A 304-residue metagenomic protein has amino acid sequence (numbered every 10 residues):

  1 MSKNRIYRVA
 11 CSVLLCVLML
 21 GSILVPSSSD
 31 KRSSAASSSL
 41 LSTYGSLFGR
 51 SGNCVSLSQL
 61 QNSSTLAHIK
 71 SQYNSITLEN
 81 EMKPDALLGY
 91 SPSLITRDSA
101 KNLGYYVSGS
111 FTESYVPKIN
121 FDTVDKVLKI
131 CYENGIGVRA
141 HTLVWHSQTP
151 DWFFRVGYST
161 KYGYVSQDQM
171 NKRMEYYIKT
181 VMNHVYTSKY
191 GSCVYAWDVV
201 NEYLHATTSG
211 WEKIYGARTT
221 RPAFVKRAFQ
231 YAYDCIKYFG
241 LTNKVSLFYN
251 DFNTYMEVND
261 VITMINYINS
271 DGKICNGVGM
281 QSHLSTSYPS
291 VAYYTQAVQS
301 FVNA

Functional and structural regions predicted by a protein language model:
S2-L14: Bacterial N-terminal signal peptides that target proteins for export
S12-I23: Bacterial N-terminal signal peptides
G21-A36: Sec-dependent signal peptide cleavage junction
A35-K83: Boundary/entry segment of secreted carbohydrate-active catalytic domains
S39-L47, Y176, I214-C275, Q281 (+1 more regions): Active-site neighborhood of glycoside hydrolase catalytic domains
N53-S64, L87, Y115-D122, L204-S209 (+2 more regions): Acidic-and-aromatic substrate-binding clefts and catalytic sites of carbohydrate-active enzymes
V55-S71, M174-H184, E257-I268, Y294-A297: Short, acidic/polar
S71, S75-F248, F252-T254: Substrate-binding cleft and catalytic face of glycoside hydrolase catalytic domains, especially the flexible beta-alpha
